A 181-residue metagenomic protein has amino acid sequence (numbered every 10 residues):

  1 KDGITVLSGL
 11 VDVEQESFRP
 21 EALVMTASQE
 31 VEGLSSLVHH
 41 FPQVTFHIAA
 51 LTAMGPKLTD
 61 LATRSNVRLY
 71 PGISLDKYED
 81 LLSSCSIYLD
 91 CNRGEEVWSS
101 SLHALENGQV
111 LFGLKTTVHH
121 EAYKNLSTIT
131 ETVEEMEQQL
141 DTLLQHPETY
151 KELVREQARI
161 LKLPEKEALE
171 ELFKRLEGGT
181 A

Functional and structural regions predicted by a protein language model:
G3-D60, G72: Conserved catalytic-core segment of nucleotide-activated headgroup transferases in glycan assembly
L51-M54, V67-L81, E95-V97: Conserved active-site histidine-acidic residue motif and adjacent donor-binding/catalytic loop of glycosyltransferases
S83-E96, Q109: Acidic donor-binding loop of glycosyltransferase active sites
D90-S101, K115-A122: Nucleotide-sugar-dependent
V110-L114: Short hydrophobic beta-strand element within catalytic cores of glycosyltransferases and related nucleotide-activated
H120-T142: Change "using UDP/GDP/dTDP sugars" to "using nucleotide sugars
E131-E134, L144-T180: A charged, aromatic-enriched C-terminal amphipathic alpha-helix characteristic of glycosyltransferases across folds
